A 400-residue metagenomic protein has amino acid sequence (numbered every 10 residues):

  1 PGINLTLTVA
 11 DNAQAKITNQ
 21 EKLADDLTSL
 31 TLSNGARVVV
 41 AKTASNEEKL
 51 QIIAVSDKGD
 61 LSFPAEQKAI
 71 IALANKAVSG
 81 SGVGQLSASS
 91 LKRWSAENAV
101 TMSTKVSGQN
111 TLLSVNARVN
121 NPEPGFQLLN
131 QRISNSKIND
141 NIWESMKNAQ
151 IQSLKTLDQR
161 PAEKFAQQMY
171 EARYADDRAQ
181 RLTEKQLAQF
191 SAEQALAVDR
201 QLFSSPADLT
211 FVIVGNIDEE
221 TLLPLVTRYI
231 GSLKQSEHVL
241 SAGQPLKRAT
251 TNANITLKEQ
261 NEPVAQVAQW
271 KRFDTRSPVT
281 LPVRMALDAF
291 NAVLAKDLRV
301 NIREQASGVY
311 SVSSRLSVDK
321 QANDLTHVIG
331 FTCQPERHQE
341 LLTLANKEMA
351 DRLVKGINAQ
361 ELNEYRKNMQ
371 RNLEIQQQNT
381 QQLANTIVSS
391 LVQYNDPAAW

Functional and structural regions predicted by a protein language model:
P1, N46-S79, V83-N135, S145-K155 (+4 more regions): M16 family metallopeptidases and their MPP-like homologs
P1-A65, T210-V212, I217-E259, Q266-R272: Proteolytic maturation boundary segments
I138-S145, S236-L240: Conserved short beta-strand edge segments in small beta-sheet-based binding/regulatory domains
V300: Long, His/Glu/Asp-enriched segments that create or flank divalent metal/ion-associated functional microenvironments
